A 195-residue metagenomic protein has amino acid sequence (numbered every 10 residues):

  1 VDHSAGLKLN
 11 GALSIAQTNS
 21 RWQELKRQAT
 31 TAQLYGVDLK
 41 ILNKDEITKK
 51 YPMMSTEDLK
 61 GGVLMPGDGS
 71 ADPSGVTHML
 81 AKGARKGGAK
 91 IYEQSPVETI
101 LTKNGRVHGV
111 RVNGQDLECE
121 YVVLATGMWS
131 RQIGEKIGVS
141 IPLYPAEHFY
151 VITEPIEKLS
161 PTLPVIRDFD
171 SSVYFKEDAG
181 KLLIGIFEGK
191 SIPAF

Functional and structural regions predicted by a protein language model:
V1-G11, T99-V107, Q115-F195: Active-site substrate-recognition segment that forms the wall of the catalytic cavity or substrate channel
V1-K50, S172-F175, A179-L183: Dinucleotide-binding Rossmann-like beta1-alpha1 core, especially the glycine-rich loop that anchors the ADP
A12-A16, G62-L64, Y150: Short aromatic/hydrophobic contact patches that present stacked aromatics for nucleic-acid/ligand binding
Q28, M53-M54, K136-I137: Residue-level signal for well-ordered alpha-helical positions
D38, K90, S140: Residue-level detector of anion-binding/catalytic polar loops
T48-T56, T102: FAD-binding beta-loop-beta segment adjacent to the flavin cofactor pocket
D58, G62-Y121, A125, W129: Helical element adjacent to the flavin cofactor pocket in flavoenzyme catalytic cores
